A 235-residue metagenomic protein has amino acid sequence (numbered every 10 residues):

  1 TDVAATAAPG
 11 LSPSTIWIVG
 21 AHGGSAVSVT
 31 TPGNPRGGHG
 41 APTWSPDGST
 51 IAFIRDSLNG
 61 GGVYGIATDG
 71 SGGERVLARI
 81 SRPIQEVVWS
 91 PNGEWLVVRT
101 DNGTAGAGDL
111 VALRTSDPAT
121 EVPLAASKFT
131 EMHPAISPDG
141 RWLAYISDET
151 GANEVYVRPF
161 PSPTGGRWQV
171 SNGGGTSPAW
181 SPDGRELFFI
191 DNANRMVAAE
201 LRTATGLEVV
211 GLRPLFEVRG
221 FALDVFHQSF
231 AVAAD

Functional and structural regions predicted by a protein language model:
T1-A8, S28-I54, A78-D101, L124-I146 (+2 more regions): Conserved beta-propeller blade repeats
G10-L11, L58, G103-A105, T150-G151 (+4 more regions): Short glycine/serine/proline-enriched coil/turn segments at secondary-structure junctions
L11, G24, L58, R82 (+5 more regions): A generic structural motif
L11-W17, N59-Y64, A105-A112, G151-V157 (+1 more regions): Structural motif
T15-A26, T30: Right-handed parallel beta-helix
G20-G24, A67-G72, R114-A119, P159-P163 (+1 more regions): Short loop/turn segments that connect beta-strands within beta-propeller blades
G24-S28, S71-R75, P118-P123, G165-W168 (+1 more regions): Predominantly a core beta-strand signature of beta-propeller blades across repeat-based propeller domains
G93, R99-N102, V111-S127, S162 (+2 more regions): Extracellular/periplasmic ectodomains of large secreted or surface enzymes and adhesion receptors
